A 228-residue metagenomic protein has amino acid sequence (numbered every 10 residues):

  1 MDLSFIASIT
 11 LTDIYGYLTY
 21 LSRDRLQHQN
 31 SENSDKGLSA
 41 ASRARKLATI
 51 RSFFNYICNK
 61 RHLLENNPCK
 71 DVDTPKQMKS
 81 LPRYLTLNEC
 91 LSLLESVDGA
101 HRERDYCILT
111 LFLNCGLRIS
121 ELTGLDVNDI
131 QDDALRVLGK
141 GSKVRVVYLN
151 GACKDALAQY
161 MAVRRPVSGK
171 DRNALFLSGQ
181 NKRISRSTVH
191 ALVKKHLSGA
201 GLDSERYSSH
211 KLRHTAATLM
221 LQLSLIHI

Functional and structural regions predicted by a protein language model:
M1-L225: Conserved catalytic core of the tyrosine transesterase superfamily
